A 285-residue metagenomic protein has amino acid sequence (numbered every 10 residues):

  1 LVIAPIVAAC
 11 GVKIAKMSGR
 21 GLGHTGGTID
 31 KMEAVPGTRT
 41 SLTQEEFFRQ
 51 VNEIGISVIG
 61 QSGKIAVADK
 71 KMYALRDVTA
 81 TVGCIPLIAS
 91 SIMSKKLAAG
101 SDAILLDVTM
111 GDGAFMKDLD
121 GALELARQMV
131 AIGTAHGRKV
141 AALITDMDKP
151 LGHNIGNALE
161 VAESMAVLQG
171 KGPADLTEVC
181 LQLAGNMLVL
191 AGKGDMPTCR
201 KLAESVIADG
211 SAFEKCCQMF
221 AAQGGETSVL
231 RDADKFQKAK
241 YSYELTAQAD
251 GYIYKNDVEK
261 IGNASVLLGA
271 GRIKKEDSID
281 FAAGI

Functional and structural regions predicted by a protein language model:
L1-S18, L22: Active-site cofactor/substrate anionic-group-binding motifs, chiefly glycine- and Lys/Arg-rich phosphate-binding loops
I3-C10, T28-K31, S164, L183-L188: Buried hydrophobic packing segments
A8-A9, P36, F48-E124: Divalent-metal (Mg2+/Mn2+/Ca2+)-assisted nucleotide/phosphate chemistry catalytic cores
I14-S18, T40-T43, V58-Q61, L105-V108 (+1 more regions): General beta-strand structural signal in soluble alpha/beta enzymes
G21-T28, R39, T43-E46, G121-L125 (+3 more regions): Short acidic-hydrophobic sequence patches enriched in Asp/Glu that either
K31-S57, R127-G133, G137: A glycine-rich helix N-cap at a beta->alpha junction
T81-C84, I88, A98, D102-I285: Well-ordered secondary-structure scaffolds
